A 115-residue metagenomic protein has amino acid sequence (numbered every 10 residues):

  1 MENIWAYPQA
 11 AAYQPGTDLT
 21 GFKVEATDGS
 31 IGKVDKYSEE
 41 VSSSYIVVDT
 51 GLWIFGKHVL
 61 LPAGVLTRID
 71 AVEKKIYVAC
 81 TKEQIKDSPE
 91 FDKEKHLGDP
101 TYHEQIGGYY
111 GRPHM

Functional and structural regions predicted by a protein language model:
M1-M115: Peripheral interaction segments used for macromolecular assembly
